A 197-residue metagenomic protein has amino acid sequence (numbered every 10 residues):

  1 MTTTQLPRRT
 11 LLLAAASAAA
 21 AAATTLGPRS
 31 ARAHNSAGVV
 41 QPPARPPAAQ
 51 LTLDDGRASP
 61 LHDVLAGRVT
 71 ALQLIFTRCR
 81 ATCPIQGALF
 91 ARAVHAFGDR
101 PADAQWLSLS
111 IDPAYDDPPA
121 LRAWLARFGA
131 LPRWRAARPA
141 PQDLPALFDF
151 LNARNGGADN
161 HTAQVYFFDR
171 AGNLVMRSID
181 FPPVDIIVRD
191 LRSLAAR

Functional and structural regions predicted by a protein language model:
T2-A18: N-terminal secretory signal peptides and thylakoid transit peptides that target proteins across membranes
A23-A48: N-proximal helix/coil linker or "cap" segments that precede and/or mark the start of modular domains
A44-R45, V69, N160-T162: Short, small/polar residue-rich loop motifs at catalytic or cofactor-binding pockets
Q50-V69: A short beta-strand-turn-helix
L65-T82: Short active-site neighborhood of thiol/selenol oxidoreductases, capturing the structured segment around
I85-A136, P141-L147: Structural microenvironment flanking redox-active thiols in thiol-disulfide oxidoreductases
H161-R197: Thiol-/selenol-based redox modules, centered on thioredoxin-like and closely related oxidoreductase domains
